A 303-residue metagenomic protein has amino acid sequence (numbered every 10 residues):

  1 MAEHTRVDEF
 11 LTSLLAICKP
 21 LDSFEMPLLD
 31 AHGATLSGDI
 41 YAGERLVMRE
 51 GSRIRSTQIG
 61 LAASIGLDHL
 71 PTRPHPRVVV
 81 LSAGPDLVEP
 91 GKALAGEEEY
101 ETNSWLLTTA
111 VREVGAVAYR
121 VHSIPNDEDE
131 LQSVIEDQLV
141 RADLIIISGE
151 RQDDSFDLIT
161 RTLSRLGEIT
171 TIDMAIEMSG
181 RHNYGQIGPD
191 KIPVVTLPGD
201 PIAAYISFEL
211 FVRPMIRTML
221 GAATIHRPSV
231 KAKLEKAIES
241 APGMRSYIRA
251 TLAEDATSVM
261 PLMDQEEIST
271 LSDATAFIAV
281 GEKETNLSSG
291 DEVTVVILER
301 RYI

Functional and structural regions predicted by a protein language model:
M1-D8, P74-L197, P201-I206: Helix-rich terminal scaffold detector
M1-S23, A34-S123, P261, F277 (+1 more regions): Short, glycine/charged-enriched hinge/interface segments at domain edges or termini
H4, F24, L28-L29, G33 (+1 more regions): Flexible glycine/proline-rich
D8-L15, L29-H32, I59, A63 (+4 more regions): Generic detector of well-ordered alpha-helical segments enriched in charged/polar residues, highlighting helical
S13-L21, I65-D68, L87, A110 (+9 more regions): Change "in soluble alpha/beta enzymes" to "in soluble alpha/beta proteins
A31, D39-R45, T72, L81 (+3 more regions): Structured N-terminal alpha/beta-domain signature that marks small ligand/cofactor-binding or signaling modules
T57, E130, S229: Short, conserved clusters of charged catalytic residues that mark active-site and nucleotide-handling motifs
